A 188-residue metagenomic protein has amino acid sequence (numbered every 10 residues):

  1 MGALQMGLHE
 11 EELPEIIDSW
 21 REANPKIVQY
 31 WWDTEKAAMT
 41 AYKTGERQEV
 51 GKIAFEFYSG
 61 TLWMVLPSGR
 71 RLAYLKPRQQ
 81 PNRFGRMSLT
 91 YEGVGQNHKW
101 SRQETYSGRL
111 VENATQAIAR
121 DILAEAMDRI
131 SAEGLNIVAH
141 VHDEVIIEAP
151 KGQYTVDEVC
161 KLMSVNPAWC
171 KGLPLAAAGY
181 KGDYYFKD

Functional and structural regions predicted by a protein language model:
M1-D188: Conserved catalytic core of nucleotide polymerization and phosphodiester-bond processing enzymes
